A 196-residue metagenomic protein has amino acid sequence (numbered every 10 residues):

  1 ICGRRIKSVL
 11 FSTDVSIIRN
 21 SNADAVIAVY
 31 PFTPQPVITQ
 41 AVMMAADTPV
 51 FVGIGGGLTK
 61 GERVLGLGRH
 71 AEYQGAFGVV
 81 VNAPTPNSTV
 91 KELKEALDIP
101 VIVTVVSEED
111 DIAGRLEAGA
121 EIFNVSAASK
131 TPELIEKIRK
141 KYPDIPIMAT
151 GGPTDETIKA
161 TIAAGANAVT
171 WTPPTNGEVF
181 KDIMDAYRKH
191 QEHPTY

Functional and structural regions predicted by a protein language model:
I1-C2, A25-A28, T48-I54, V79-V81 (+4 more regions): Hydrophobic faces of well-ordered beta-strands that scaffold small-molecule active sites in alpha/beta enzyme cores
I1-V50, G56-G61, Y73: Conserved N-terminal beta1-alpha1 strand-loop-helix module at the mouth
S8, V52-R63, N82-P84, V103-E109 (+2 more regions): Glycine-rich beta-to-alpha transition loops that act as phosphate-gripper elements at the mouths of alpha/beta enzyme
N22-A23, A46-P49, G75-F77, L97-P100 (+3 more regions): Glycine-enriched alpha-helix->loop->beta-strand junction motifs that scaffold or abut catalytic
E62-A71, D110-A118, P153-W171: Catalytic cores of alpha/beta
Q74-P86, E121-L134, A164-D185: Glycine-rich phosphate-binding active-site loops on the catalytic face of alpha/beta enzymes
P86-I122, S126-K130: Histidine/lysine/aspartate-rich catalytic loop segments that bind and position anionic ligands
K91-E92, A96, I138, K159-I162 (+1 more regions): C-terminal helical cap(s) of enzyme catalytic domains, especially alpha/beta-barrels
